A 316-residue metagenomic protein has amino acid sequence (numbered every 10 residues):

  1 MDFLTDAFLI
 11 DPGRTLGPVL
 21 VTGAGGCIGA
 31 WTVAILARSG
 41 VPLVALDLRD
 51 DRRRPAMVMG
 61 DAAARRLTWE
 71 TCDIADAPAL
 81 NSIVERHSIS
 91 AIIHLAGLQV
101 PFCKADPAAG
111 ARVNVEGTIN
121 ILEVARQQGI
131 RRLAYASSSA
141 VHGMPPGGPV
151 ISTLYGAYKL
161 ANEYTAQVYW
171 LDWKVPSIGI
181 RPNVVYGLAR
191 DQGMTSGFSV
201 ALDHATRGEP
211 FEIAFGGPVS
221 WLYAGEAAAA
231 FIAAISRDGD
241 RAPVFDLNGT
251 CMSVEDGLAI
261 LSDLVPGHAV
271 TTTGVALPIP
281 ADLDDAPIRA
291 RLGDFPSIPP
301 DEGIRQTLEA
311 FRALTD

Functional and structural regions predicted by a protein language model:
V19-S39: N-terminal Rossmann NAD(P)H-binding glycine-rich loop of SDR-like oxidoreductase domains
T22, L46, I92-A96, L133-S139 (+1 more regions): SDR active-site strand-loop-helix element
V41-R53: Conserved glycine-rich Rossmann-like NAD(P)H-binding loop of the short-chain dehydrogenase/reductase
T71-R112: NAD(P)H-binding glycine-rich loop region in Rossmannoid oxidoreductase-like domains and their noncatalytic homologs
V115-I121, Y158-A166: Conserved catalytic Lys-bearing alpha helix of Rossmann-like short-chain dehydrogenase/reductases
E116-L154: Conserved Rossmann-fold NAD(P)-dependent oxidoreductase catalytic core, especially the SDR/UDP-sugar
L154, Q167-V219, A224-E226: NAD(P)-dependent short-chain dehydrogenase/reductase
E209, A214-G217, W221-D316: C-terminal substrate-binding subdomain of Rossmann-fold SDR/epimerase-dehydratase oxidoreductases
